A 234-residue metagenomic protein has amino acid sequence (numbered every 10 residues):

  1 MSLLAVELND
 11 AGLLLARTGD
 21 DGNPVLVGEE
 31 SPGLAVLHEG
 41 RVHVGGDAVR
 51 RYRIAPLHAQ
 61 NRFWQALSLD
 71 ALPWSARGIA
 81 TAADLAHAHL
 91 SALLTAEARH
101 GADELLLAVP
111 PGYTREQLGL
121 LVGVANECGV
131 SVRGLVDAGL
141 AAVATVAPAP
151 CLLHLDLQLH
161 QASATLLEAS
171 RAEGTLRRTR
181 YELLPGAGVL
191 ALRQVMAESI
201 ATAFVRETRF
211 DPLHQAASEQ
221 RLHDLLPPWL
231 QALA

Functional and structural regions predicted by a protein language model:
M1-L34, H38, V146-R178, M196 (+1 more regions): Gly/Thr-rich phosphate-binding beta-strand-loop-beta motif of the actin/hexokinase/Hsp70
G12-L14, T18-A108, T179-R180, W229-A234: Conserved phosphate-binding loops in N-terminal lobes of ATP-dependent enzymes of the actin/Hsp70/sugar-kinase
L34-L37, L140-V143, A187-A191: A short acidic, often aromatic-flanked loop/helix-cap motif at beta-alpha or helix-coil junctions that lines enzyme
A35, F63, L107, A125 (+3 more regions): Residue-level signature of catalytic and energy-coupling elements of molecular machines, predominantly ATP/GTP-dependent
I54-H58, T81, L85, G112 (+6 more regions): Charged, alpha-helix-enriched surfaces in structured cytosolic catalytic cores of large nucleotide-utilizing machines
R62, A88-A92, L120, A191 (+2 more regions): Long, highly charged amphipathic alpha-helices
A82-A147: Active-site neighborhood for divalent-cation/phosphate handling
A169-A234: Phosphate-binding glycine-rich/basic clefts of nucleotide- and phosphate-handling proteins, predominantly
